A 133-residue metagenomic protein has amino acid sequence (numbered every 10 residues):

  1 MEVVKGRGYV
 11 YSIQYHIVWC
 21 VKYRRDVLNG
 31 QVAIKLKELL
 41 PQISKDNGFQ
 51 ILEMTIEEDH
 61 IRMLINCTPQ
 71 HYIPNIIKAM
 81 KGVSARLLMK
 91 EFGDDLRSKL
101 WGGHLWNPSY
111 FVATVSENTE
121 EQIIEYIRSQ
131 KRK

Functional and structural regions predicted by a protein language model:
M1-K133: Basic nucleic-acid-binding interfaces
